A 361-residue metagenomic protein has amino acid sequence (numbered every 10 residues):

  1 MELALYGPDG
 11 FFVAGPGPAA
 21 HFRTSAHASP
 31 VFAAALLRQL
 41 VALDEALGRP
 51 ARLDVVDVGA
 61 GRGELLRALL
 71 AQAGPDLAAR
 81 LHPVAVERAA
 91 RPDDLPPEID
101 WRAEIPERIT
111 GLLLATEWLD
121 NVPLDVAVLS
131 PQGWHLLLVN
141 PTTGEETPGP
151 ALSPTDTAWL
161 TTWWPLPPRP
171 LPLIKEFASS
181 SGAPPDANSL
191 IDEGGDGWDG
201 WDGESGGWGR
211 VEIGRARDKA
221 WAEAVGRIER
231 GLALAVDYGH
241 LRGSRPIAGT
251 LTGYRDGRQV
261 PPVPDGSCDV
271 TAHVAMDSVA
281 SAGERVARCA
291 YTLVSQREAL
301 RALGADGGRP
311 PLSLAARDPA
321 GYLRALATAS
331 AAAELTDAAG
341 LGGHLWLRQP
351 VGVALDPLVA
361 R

Functional and structural regions predicted by a protein language model:
M1-I109, A127, E298-R301, G307 (+2 more regions): Rossmann-like AdoMet
V56, V86, L113-T116, V236: Active-site flanking residues adjacent to catalytic metal/cofactor-binding acidic residues
R108-V128, V211-R215, K219, R227-A233: A short SAM/SAH-binding and catalytic strip from SAM-dependent methyltransferases
L114-L166, A248-V260: A mobile, often basic/glycine-rich helix-loop segment that functions as the active-site lid/recognition loop
W163-P170, I174-E176, G203-R361: Long, Lys/Arg- and hydrophobic-enriched amphipathic alpha-helices
L171-D192: Intrinsically disordered, low-complexity segments enriched in serine/proline and basic residues
G194-E204: Small-residue-biased low-complexity repeat regions
